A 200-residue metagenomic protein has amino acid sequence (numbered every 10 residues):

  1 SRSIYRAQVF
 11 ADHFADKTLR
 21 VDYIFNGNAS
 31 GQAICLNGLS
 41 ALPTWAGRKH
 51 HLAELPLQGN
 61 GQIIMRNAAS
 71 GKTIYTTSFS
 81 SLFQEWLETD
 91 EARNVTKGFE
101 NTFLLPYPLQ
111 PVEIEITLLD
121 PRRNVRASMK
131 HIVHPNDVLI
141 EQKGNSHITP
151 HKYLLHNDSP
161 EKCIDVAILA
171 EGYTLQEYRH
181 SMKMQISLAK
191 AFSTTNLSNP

Functional and structural regions predicted by a protein language model:
S1-Q8: Bacterial Sec-dependent N-terminal signal peptides
V9-A11, E161: Alpha-helical transmembrane segments and their immediate interhelical/interface regions in integral membrane proteins
H13-E141: Beta-strand-enriched, solvent-exposed domains that form extended recognition/catalytic surfaces
V138-S198: Fold-level signature of zinc-dependent metallopeptidase catalytic domains
